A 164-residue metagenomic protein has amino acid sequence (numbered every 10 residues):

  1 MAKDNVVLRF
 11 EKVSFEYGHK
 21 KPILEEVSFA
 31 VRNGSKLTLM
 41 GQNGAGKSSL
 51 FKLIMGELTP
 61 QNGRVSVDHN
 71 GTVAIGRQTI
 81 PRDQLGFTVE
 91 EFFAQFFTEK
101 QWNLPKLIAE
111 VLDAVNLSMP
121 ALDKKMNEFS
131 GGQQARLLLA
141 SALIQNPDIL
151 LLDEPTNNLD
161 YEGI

Functional and structural regions predicted by a protein language model:
M1-I164: ABC ATP-binding cassette signature C-motif
